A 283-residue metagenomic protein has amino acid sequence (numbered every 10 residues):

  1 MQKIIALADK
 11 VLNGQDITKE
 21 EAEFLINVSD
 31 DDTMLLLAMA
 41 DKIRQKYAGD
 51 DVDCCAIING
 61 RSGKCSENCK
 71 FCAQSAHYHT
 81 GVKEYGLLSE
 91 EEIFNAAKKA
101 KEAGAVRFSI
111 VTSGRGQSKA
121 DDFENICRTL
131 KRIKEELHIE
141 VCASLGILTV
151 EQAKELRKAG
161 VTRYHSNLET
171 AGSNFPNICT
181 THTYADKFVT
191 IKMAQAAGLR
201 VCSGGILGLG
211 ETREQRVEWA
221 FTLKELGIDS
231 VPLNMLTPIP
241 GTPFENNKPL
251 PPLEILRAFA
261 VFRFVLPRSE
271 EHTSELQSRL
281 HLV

Functional and structural regions predicted by a protein language model:
M1-N27: An N-terminal boundary/leader segment
G14, A40, C69, I110 (+4 more regions): Conserved, mostly hydrophobic/aromatic
E23-L37: Short, charge-rich amphipathic alpha-helical segments embedded in non-transmembrane helical bundles/solenoids
L35-Y78, Y85-S109, V231: N-terminal pre-triad scaffold of radical SAM enzymes
H77-A96, A100-A194, L199-L207, D229-N234: Core AdoMet radical
T112, E136, A185-F244, E254-E271: Conserved C-terminal portion of the radical SAM core fold that forms the substrate/S-adenosylmethionine-binding
N247-L250: Short, contiguous acidic/charged loop-to-helix segments that flank catalytic cores in large enzymes
H272-V283: Single conserved hydrophobic/aromatic residue that forms the stacking wall/gate of nucleotide- or nucleobase-binding
